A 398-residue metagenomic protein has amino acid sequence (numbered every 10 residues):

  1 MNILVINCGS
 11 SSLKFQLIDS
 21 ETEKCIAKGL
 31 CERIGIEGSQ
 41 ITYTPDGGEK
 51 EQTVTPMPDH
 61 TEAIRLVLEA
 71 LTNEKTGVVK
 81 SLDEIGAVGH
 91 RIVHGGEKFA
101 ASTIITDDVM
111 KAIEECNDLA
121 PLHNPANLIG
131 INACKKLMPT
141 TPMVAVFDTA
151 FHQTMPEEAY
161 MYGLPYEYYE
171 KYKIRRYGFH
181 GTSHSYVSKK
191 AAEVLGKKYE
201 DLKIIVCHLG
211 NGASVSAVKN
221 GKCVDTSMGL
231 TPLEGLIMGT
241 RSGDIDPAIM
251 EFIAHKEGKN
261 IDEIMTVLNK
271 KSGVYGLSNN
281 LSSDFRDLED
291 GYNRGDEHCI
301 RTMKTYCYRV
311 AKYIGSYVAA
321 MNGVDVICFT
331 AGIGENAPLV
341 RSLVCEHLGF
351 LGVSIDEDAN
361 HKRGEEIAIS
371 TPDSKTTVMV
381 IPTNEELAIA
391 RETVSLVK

Functional and structural regions predicted by a protein language model:
M1-L4: Extreme N-terminal starter segment of soluble prokaryotic enzymes
S12-M57, G229: Short glycine-rich, Thr/Ser-proximal phosphate-binding strand/loop in the N-terminal lobe of ATP-dependent enzymes
A70-I85, A191-K198, I314-D325: Phosphate/pyrophosphate-binding loops at sites that engage ATP/ADP/AMP, CoA/4′-phosphopantetheine, polyphosphate
L71-H123, V144, A150-A159: Short beta-strand-loop/turn "lid" adjacent to the catalytic site in phosphate-handling enzymes
F151-A254: Glycine-rich phosphate-binding loop of actin/hexokinase-like ATP-binding domains
K219, D225-E257, T266, A331-K362: Catalytic phosphate/nucleotide-handling subdomain of diverse soluble enzymes
E257-T302: A mobile "lid/hinge" subdomain adjacent to the ATP/sugar-phosphate binding pocket shared across diverse ATP-dependent
I300, K304-D325, G334-K398: Internal helix-turn-beta structural module
